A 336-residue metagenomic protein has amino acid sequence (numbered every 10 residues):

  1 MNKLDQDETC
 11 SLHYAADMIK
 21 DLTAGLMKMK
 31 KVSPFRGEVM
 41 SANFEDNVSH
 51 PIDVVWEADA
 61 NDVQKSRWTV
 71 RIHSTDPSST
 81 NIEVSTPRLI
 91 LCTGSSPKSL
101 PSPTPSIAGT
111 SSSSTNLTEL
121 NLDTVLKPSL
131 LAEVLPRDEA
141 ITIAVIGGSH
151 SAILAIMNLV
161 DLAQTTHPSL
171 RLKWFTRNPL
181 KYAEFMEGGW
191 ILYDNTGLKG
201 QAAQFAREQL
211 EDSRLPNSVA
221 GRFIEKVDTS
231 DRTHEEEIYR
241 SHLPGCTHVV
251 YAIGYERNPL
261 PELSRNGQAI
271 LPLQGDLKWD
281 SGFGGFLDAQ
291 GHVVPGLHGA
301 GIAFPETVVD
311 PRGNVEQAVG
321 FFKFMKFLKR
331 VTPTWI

Functional and structural regions predicted by a protein language model:
N2-I146, I153-I336: Flavin (primarily FAD) cofactor-binding/catalytic cores of flavoenzymes
